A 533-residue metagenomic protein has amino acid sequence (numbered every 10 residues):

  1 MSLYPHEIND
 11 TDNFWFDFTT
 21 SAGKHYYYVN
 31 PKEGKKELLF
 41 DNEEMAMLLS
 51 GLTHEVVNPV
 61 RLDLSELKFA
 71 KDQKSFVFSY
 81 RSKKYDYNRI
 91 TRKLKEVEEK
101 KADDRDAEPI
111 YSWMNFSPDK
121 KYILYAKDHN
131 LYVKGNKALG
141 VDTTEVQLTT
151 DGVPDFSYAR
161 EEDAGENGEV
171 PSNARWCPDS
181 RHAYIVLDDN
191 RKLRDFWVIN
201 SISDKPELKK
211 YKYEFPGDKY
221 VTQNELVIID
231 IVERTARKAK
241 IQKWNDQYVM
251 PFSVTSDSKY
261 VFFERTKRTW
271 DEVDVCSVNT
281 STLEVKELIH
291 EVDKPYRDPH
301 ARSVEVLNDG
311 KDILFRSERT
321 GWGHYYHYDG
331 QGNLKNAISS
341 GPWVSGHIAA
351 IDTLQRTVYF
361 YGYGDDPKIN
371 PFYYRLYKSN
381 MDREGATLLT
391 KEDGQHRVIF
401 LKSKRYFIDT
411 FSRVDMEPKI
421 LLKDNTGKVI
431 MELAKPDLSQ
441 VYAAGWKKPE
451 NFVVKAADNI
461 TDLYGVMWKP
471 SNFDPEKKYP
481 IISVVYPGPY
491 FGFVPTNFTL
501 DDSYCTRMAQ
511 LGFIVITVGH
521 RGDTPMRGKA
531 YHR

Functional and structural regions predicted by a protein language model:
M1-P418, L422-K423, S439-A443, N497-F498: Beta-propeller folds
P5, M250, S258, E264 (+1 more regions): Serine-hydrolase catalytic core recognition
